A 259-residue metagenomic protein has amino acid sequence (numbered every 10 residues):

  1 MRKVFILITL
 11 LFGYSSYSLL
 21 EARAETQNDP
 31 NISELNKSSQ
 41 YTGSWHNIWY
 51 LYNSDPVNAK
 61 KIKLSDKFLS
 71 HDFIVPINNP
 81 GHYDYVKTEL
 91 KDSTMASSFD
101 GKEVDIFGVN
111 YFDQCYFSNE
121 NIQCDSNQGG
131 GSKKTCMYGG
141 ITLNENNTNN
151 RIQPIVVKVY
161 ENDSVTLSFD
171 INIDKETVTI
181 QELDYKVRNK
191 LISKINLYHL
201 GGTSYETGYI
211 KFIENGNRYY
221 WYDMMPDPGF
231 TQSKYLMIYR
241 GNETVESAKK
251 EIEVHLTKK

Functional and structural regions predicted by a protein language model:
M1-T26: Sec-dependent N-terminal signal peptides of Gram-positive bacterial secreted proteins and lipoproteins
L20-L143, I173: Extended, compositionally biased eukaryotic interaction scaffolds
E34, S38-Y41, E176, I180 (+2 more regions): Intrinsic-disorder-associated interaction segments
L51, N110, C115, M137 (+7 more regions): Intrinsically disordered, low-complexity N-terminal regions enriched in serine/proline/glycine with scattered basic
K60-V104, N150-Y219: Mature extracytoplasmic domains of secretory-pathway proteins
N146-N147: Detector for the mature cores of small, proteolytically processed and post-translationally modified peptide effectors
V187, L191-K259: C-terminal, beta-strand-rich globular interaction domains
